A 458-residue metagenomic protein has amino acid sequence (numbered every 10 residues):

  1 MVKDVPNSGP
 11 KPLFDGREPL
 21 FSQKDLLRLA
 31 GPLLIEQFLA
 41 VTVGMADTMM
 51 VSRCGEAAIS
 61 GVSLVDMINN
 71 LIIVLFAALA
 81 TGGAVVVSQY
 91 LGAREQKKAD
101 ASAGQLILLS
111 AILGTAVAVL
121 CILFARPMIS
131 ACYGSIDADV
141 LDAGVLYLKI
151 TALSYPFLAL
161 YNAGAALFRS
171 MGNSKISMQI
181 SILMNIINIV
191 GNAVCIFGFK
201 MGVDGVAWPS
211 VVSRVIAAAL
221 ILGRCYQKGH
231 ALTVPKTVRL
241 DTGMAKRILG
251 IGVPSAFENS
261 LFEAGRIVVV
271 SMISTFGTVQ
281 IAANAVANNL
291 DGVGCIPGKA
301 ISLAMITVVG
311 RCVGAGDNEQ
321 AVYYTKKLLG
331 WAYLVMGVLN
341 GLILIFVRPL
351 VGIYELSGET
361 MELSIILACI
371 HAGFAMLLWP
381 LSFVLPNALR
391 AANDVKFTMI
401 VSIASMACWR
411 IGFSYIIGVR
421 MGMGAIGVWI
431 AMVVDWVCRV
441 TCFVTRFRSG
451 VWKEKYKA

Functional and structural regions predicted by a protein language model:
M1-L33, V87-S154, I196-V253, V309-A375 (+1 more regions): Short alpha-helical transmembrane segments in multi-pass integral membrane proteins
R17-M49, R53-C54, N70-G82, V86 (+5 more regions): N-terminal transmembrane alpha-helices
R28-D47, I150, M184, S213-A217 (+3 more regions): Transmembrane helical elements of multi-pass membrane transporters/channels
Q37-F38, V74, G114, A118 (+11 more regions): Residue-level hotspots within the lipid-embedded alpha helices of multi-pass solute transporters
F38-S60, I129-A138, V194-M201, S260-V293 (+3 more regions): Helix-terminus/linker motif at the lipid-water interface of multi-pass membrane proteins
V51-N70, A138-A143, V203-D204, M244-I251 (+6 more regions): Interfacial/gating helices of multi-pass transporter permease domains
I59-V119, L158-S177, V270, I281-V347 (+1 more regions): Small-residue-rich hydrophobic transmembrane alpha-helices
A80, I150-R169, S177-N188, V206-I221 (+5 more regions): Short runs within selected transmembrane alpha-helices of multi-pass transporters and secretion channels
